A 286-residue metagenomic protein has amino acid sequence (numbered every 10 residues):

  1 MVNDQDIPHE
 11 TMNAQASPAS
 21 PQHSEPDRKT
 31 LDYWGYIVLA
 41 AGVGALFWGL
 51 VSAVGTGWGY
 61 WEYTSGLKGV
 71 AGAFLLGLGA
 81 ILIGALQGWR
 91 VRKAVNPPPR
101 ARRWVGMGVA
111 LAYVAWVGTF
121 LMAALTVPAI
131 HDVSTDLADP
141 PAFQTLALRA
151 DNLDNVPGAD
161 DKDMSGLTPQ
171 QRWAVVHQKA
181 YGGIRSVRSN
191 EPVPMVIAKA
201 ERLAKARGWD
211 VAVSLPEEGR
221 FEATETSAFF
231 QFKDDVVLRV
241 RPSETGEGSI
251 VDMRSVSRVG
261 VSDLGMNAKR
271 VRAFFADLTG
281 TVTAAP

Functional and structural regions predicted by a protein language model:
V2-N3, H9-L78, L82: Hydrophobic alpha-helical segments
L46-A73, G84-Y113, V117-P286: Ser/Thr-rich, low-complexity intrinsically disordered terminal regions
